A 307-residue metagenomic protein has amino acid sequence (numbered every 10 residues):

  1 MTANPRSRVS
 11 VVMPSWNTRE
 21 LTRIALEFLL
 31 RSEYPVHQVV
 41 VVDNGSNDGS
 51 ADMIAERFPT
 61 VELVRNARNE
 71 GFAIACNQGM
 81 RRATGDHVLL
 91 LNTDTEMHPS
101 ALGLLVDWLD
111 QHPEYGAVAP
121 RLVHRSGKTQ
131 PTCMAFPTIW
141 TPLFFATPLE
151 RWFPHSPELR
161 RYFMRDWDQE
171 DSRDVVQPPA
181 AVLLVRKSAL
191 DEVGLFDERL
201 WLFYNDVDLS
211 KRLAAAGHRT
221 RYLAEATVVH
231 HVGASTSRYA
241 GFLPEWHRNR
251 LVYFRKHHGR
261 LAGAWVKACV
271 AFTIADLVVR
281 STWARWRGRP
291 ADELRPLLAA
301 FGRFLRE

Functional and structural regions predicted by a protein language model:
E27-V36: Short, acidic, metal-binding catalytic loop of nucleotide-sugar glycosyltransferases
V36-G45, V64-N66: Short beta-strand/loop segment that forms part of the nucleotide-sugar
R65-A83, L104: Glycine-rich, basic loop-to-helix element that forms the pyrophosphate-binding segment of sugar-nucleotide handling
V88: Short aromatic/hydrophobic "clamp" motif used to bind/position activated sugar donors
E96-T132: Conserved donor NDP-sugar-binding/catalytic core segment of glycosyltransferases
P137-V176: Short, flexible, basic/aromatic active-site loop/helix in glycosyltransferases
D168-T227: A short, conserved alpha-helix in the catalytic core of glycosyltransferases
G241-N249, R260-E307: Non-catalytic, C-terminal membrane-associated alpha-helical segments of glycosyltransferases
